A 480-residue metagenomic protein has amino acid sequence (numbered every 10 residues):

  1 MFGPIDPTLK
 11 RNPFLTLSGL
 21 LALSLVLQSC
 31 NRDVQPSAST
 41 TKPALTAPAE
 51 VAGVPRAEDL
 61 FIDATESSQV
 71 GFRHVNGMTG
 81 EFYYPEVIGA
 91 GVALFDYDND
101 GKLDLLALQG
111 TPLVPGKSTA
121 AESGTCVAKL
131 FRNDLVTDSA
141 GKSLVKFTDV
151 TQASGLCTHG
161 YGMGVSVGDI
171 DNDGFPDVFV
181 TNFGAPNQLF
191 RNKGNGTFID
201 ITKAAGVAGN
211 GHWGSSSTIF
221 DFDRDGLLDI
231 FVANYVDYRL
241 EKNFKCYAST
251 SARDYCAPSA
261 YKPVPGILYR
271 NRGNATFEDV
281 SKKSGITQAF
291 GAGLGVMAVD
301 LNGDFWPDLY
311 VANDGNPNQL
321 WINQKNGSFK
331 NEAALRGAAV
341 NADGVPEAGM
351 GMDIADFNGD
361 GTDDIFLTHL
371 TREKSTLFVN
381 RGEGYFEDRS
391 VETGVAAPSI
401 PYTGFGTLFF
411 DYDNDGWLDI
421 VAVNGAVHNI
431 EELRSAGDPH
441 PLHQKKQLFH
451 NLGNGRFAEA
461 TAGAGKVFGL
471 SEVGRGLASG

Functional and structural regions predicted by a protein language model:
M1-G3, L9-K10, F14, S29-G480: Acidic, glycine/proline-rich Ca2+-coordinating loop motifs
L17-Q28: Bacterial N-terminal signal peptides
